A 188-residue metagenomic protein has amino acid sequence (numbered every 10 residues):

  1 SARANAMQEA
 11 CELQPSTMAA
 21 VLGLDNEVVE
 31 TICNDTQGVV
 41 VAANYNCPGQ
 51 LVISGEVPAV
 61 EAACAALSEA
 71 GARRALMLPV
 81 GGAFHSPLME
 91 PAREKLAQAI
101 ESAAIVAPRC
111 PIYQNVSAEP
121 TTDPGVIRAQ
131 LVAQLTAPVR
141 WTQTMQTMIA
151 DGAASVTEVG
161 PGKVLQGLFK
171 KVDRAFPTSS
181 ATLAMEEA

Functional and structural regions predicted by a protein language model:
S1-A137: Alpha/beta catalytic cores of group-transfer enzymes, especially the acyltransferase/condensing modules of polyketide
E101-A188: Acyltransferase/transacylase module recognition
